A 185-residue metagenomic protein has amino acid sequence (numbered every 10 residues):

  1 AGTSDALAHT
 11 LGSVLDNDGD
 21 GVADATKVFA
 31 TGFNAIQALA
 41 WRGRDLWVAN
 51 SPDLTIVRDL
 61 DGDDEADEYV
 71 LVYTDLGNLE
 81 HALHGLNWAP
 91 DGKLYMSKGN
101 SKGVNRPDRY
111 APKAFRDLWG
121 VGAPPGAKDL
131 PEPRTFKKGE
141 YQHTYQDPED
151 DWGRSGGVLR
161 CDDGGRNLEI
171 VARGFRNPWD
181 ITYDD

Functional and structural regions predicted by a protein language model:
A1-D185: Beta-propeller domains with acidic blade repeats across secreted/periplasmic ectodomains and cytosolic WD/CNH propellers
